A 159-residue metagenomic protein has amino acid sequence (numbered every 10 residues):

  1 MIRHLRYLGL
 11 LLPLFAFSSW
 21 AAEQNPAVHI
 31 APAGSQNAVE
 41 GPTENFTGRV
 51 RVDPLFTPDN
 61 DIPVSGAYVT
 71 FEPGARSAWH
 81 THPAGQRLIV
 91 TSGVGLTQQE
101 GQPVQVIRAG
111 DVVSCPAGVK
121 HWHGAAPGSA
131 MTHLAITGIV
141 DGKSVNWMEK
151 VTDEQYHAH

Functional and structural regions predicted by a protein language model:
M1-G9: Bacterial N-terminal signal peptides that target proteins for export
L8-S18: Bacterial N-terminal signal peptides
W20-P63, V145-H159: A short, N-terminal "cap"/entry segment at the start of jelly-roll beta-barrel domains of the cupin/DSBH fold
S65-H82: Conserved short histidine dyad/triad with adjacent acidic residue
G66, G128-W147: A short hydrophobic beta-strand segment most commonly corresponding to one strand of the jelly-roll/cupin
P73, H82-G101: Glycine- and acidic-residue-biased ligand/ion/polar-headgroup-sensing regions
S77-W79, T97-Q98, K120-A126: Short beta-strand His + acidic residue motifs that chelate non-heme Fe in jelly-roll/DSBH and cupin folds
G101-G118: Short acidic-glycine-tyrosine-enriched beta hairpin
